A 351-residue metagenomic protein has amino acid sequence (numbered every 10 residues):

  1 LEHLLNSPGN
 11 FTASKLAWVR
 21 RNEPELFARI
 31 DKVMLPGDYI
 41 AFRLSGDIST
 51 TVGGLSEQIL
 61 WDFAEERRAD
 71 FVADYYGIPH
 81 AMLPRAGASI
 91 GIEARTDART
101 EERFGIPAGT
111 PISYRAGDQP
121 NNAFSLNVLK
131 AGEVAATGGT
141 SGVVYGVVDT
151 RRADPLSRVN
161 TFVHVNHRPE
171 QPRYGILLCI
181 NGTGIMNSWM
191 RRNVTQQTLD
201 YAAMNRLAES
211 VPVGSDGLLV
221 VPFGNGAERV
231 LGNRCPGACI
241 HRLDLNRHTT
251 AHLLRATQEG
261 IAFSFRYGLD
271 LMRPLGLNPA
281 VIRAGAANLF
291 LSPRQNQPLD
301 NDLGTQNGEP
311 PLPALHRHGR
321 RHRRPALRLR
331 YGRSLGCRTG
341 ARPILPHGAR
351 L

Functional and structural regions predicted by a protein language model:
L1-S49, G54, I59-G77, A98-L351: Active-site core segments that coordinate phosphate-bearing ligands/cofactors across diverse enzyme families
P84-I92, M204-L207: Short linear loop/turn motifs
